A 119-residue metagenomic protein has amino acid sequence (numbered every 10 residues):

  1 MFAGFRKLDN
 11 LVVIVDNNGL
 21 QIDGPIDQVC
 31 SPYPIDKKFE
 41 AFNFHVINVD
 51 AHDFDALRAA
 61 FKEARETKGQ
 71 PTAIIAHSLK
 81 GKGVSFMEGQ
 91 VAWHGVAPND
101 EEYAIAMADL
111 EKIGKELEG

Functional and structural regions predicted by a protein language model:
M1-G119: Glycine-rich ThDP/TPP pyrophosphate-binding loop and its adjacent helix/strand module within ThDP-dependent enzymes
